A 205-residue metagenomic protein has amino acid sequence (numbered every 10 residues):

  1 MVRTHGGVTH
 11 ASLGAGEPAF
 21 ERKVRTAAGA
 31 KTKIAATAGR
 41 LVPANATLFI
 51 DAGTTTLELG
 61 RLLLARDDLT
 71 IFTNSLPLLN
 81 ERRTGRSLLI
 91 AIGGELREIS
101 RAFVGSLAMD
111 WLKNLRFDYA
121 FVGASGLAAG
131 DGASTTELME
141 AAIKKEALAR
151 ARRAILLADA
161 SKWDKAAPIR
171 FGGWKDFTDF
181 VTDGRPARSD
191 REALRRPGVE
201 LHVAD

Functional and structural regions predicted by a protein language model:
M1-A52, G60-F72, L76, R82-S87: HTH-adjacent hinge/linker in prokaryotic transcriptional regulators
R3, L76-D205: Conserved phosphate- and dinucleotide-binding cores of soluble alpha/beta proteins, encompassing both enzyme active
T56: Conserved SAM/SAH-binding loop
